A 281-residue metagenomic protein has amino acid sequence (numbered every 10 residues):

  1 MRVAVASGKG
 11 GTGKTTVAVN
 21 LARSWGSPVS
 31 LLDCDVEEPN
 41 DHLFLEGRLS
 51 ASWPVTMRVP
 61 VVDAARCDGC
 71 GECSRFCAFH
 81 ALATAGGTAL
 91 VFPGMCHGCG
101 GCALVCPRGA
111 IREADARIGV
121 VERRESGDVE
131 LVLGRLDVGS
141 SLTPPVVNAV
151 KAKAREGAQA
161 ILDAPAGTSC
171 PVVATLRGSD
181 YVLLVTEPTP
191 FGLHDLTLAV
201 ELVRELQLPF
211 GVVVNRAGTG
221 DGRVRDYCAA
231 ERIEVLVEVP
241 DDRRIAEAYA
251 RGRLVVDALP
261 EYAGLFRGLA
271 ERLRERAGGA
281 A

Functional and structural regions predicted by a protein language model:
M1-G26: Walker A (P-loop) phosphate-binding motif
P28-H42, D115-V120: Short beta-strand-centered segment that lines the nucleotide-binding/catalytic pocket of NTP-utilizing
D35, L133-V138, L142, V147-V172: Switch II (G3) loop of P-loop NTPases
V36-E38, G167, T189-F191, A217-G220 (+1 more regions): Conserved nucleotide-binding/hydrolysis micro-motifs of P-loop NTPases
P39-R58, R123-E125: P-loop NTPase switch/communication element
E72-L90, G101-R117: Iron-sulfur cluster-binding cysteine motifs and their immediate structural context in ferredoxin-like electron-transfer
S169-F191, L196: Inter-motif core of Ras-like GTPase G domains
L202-A281: C-terminal lobe/tail of nucleotide-utilizing enzymes
